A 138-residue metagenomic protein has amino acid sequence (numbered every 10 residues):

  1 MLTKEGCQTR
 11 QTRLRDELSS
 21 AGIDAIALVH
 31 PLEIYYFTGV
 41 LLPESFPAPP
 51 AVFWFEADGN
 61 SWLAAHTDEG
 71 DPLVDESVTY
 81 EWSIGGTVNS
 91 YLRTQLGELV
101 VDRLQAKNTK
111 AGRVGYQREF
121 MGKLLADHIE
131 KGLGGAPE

Functional and structural regions predicted by a protein language model:
M1-E138: A composition/biophysics-driven feature that prefers long, compositionally simple stretches
